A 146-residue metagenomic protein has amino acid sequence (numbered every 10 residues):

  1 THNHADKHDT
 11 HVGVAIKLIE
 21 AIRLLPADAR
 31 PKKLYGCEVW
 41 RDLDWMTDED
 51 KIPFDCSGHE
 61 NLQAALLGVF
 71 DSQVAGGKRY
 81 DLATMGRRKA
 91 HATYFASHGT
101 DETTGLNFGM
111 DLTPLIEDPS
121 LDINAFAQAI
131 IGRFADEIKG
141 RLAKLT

Functional and structural regions predicted by a protein language model:
T1-A27, A143-T146: Active-site beta-strand->loop->alpha-helix modules in alpha/beta enzyme cores, enriched in Gly/His/Asp(Glu)
L25-T146: C-terminal accessory domains and tails appended to enzymatic cores
